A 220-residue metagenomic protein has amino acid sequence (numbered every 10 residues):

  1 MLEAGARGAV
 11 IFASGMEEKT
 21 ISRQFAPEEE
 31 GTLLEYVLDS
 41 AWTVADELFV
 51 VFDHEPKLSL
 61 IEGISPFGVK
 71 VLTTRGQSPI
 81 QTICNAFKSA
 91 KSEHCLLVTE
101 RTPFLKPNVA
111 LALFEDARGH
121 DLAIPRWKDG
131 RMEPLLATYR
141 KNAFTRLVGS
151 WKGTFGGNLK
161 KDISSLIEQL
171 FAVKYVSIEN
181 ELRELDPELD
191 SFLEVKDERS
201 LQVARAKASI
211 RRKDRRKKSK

Functional and structural regions predicted by a protein language model:
M1-E55: N-terminal glycine-rich phosphate-binding loop and ensuing alpha1 helix
L2, N158-K220: Conserved alpha/beta core of the MobA/IspD/sugar-nucleotide pyrophosphorylase nucleotidyltransferase superfamily
S22-P27, L72, K152-G153: Short glycine-enriched, charge-decorated loop/helix-capping segments at active-site entrances that position
P27, F104, T138, E194-V195: Short aromatic/basic micro-patch
D53, V98-E100, K196: Active-site acidic Asp-centered loop
E55-I61: Short, charged/polar "capping" segments at the starts of alpha-helices and the immediately preceding loops
V69-G149: Conserved beta-loop-beta/alpha segment of the NTase-like Rossmann-fold superfamily that binds/positions NTPs
P134-L170: Short, glycine-/small-residue-rich phosphate/pyrophosphate-handling segment
